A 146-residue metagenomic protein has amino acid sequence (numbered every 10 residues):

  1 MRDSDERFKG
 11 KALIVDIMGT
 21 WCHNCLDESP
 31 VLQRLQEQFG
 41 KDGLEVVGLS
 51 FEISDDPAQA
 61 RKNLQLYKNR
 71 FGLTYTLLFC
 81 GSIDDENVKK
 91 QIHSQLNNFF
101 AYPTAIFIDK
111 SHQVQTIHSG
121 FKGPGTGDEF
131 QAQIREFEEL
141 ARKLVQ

Functional and structural regions predicted by a protein language model:
M1-L13, Q36-F39: A short beta-strand-turn-helix
D3-F8, V88-L96: Short amphipathic alpha-helix with an adjacent loop that forms part of the alpha/beta core around
K11-L13, M18-W21, E28, I53 (+1 more regions): Short pre-active-site segment immediately N-terminal to redox-active cysteine/selenocysteine motifs in thiol-based
I14-V15, V46, A105: Hydrophobic beta-strand anchors of alpha/beta hydrolase catalytic cores
G19-N24, F51-D56, S82-D85, V114 (+1 more regions): Solvent-exposed loop/turn segments at secondary-structure junctions within structured extracellular/periplasmic domains
D27-G72, D84-H93: Structural microenvironment flanking redox-active thiols in thiol-disulfide oxidoreductases
G72-T76, S94-I106: Structural micro-motif
A101-Q146: Thiol-/selenol-based redox modules, centered on thioredoxin-like and closely related oxidoreductase domains
